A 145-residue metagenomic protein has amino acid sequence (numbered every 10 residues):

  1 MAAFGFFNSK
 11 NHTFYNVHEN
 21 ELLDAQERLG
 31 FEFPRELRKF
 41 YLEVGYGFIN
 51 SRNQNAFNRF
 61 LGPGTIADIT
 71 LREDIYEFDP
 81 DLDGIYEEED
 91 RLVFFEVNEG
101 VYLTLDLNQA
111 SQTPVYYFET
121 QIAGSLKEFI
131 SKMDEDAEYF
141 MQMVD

Functional and structural regions predicted by a protein language model:
M1-V101: A surface-exposed partner-binding patch
E21, Y116, F129-K132: Short, hydrophobic/aromatic alpha-helical segments in well-folded domains
F94, I122-A123: Local beta-strand/beta-hairpin segments that build beta-sheet-rich folds
V101-N108: Broad, structure-driven detector of short, well-ordered beta-strand segments within folded domains
S111-F118: Intrinsically disordered, low-complexity regulatory segments enriched in Ser/Thr/Pro and charged residues
A123-F140: Compact, glycine/acidic-enriched structural inserts
Q142-D145: Short acidic DE-rich linear segments
